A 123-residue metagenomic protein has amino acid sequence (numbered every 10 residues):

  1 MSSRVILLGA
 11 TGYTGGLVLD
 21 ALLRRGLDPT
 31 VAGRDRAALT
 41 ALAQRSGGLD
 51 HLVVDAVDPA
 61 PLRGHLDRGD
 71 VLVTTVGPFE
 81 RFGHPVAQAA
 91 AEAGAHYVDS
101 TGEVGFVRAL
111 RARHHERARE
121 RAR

Functional and structural regions predicted by a protein language model:
S3-L27: N-terminal Rossmann NAD(P)H-binding glycine-rich loop of SDR-like oxidoreductase domains
R4, D70-V71, H96: Structural motif
L19, L62, V86-A87: Generic hydrophobic/aromatic pocket-lining and core-packing "Φ" positions
A32, T75, S100: The conserved SAM/SAH-binding core of class I Rossmann-like methyltransferase domains, concentrating on the hydrophobic
A32-R36, D55-A56: N-terminal Rossmann-fold cofactor-binding loop
A41-L49: Short, conserved SAM-binding/catalytic segment of Class I S-adenosyl-L-methionine-dependent methyltransferases
L52-F82: Conserved Rossmann-fold cofactor-binding substructure of NAD(P)-dependent oxidoreductases
F79-R123: Glycine-/Pro-rich loop/turn segments that contact NAD(P) or position catalytic residues in Rossmann-like domains
